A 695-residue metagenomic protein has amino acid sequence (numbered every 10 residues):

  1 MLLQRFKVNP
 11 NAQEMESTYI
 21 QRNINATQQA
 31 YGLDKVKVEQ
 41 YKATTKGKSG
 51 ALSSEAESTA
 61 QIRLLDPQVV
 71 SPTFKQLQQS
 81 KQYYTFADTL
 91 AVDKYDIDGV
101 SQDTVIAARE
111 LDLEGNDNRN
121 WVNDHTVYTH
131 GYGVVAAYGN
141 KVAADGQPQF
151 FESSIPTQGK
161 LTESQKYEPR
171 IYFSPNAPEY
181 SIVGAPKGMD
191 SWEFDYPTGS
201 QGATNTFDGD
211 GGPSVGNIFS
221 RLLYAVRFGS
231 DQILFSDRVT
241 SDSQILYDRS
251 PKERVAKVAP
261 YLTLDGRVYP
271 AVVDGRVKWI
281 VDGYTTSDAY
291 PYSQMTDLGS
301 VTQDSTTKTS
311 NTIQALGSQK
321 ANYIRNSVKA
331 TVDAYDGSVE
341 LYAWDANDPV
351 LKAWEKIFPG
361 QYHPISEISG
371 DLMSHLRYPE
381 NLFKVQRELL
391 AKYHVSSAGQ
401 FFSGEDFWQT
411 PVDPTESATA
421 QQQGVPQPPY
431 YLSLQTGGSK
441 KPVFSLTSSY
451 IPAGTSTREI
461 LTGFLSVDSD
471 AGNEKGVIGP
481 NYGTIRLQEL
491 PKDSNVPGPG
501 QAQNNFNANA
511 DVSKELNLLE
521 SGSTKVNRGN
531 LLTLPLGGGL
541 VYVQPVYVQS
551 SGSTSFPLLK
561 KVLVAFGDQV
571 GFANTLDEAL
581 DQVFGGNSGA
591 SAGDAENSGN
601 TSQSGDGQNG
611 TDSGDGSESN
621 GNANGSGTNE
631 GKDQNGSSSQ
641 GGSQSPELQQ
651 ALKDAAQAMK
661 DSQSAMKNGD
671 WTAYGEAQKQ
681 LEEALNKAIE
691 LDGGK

Functional and structural regions predicted by a protein language model:
M1-D661, M666-N668, T672-E676, L681-D692: Soluble extracytoplasmic regions of secretory-pathway and membrane proteins
